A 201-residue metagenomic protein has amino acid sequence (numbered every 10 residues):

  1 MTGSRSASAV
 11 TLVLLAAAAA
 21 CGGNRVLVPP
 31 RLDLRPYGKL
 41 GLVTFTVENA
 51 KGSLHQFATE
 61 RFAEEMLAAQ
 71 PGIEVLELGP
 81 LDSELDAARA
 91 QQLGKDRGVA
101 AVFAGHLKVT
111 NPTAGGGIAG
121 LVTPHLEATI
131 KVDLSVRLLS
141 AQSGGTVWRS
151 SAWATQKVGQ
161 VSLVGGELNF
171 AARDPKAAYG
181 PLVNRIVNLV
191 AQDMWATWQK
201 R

Functional and structural regions predicted by a protein language model:
M1-C21: Sec-dependent bacterial lipoprotein signal peptides
A17, G41, V122: Conserved Rossmann-like nucleotide-binding pocket used by diverse enzymes that bind dinucleotide cofactors
A20-P80, K95, V164-E167, Y179-R201: A structural "domain/chain start" motif
V47-A50, L81-S83, K108-T113, Q156-K157: Solvent-exposed loop/turn segments at secondary-structure junctions within structured extracellular/periplasmic domains
G72-Q91, V132: Short, charged, low-hydrophobicity "junction" segments
E84-R89, V109, W148-A154, Y179-I186 (+1 more regions): A general structural signal for short secondary-structure boundary/capping elements
A87-V147: Surface-exposed short loop/turn segments
P124-D133, L139-A191: Short secondary-structure boundary motifs at beta->alpha junctions and helix caps
